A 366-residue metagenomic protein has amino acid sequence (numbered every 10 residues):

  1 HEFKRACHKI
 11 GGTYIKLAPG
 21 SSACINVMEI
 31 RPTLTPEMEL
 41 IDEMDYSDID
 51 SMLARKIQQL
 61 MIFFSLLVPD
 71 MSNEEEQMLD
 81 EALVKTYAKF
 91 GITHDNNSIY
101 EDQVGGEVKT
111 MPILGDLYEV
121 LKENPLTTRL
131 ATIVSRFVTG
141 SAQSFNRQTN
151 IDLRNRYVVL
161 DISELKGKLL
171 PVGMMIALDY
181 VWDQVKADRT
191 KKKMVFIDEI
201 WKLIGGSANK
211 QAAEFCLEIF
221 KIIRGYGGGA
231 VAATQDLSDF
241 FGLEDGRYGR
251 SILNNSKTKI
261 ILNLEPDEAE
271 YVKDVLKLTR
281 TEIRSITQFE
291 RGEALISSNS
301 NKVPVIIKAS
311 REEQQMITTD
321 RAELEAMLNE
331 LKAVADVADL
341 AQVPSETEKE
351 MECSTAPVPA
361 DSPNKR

Functional and structural regions predicted by a protein language model:
E2, G20-A23, E164-K166, W201-K202 (+5 more regions): Conserved nucleotide-binding/hydrolysis micro-motifs of P-loop NTPases
F3-K4, A338: Beta-rich nucleic-acid/ligand-interaction surfaces
R5-S21, V27-G228, G246, S285 (+3 more regions): P-loop NTPase motor domains
D188, F240-R366: C-terminal regions of RecA-like/P-loop NTPase motor modules
E218, G225-G228, A233-F240, R247-Y248 (+1 more regions): Conserved H-loop
